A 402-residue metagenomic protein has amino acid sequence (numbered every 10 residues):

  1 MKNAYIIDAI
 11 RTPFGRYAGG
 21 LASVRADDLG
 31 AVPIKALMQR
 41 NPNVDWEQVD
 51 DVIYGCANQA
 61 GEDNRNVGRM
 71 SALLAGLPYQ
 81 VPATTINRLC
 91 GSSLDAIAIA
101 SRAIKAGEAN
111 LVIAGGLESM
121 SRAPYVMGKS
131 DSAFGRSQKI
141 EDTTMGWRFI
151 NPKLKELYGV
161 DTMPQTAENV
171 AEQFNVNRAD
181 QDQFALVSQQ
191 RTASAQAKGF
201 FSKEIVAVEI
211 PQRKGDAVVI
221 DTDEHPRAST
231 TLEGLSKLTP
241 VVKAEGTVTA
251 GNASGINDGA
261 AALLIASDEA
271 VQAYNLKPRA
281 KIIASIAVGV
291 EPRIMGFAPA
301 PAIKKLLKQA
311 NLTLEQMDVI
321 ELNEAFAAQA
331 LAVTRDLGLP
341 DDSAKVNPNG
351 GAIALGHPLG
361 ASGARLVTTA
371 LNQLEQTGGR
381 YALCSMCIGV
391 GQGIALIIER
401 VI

Functional and structural regions predicted by a protein language model:
M1-S71, A75, P82, T166-R178 (+5 more regions): Conserved active-site "lid/cap" helical segment
M1-V24, M145, T230-F297, P301 (+5 more regions): Condensing-enzyme catalytic core mediating Claisen C-C bond formation in acyl metabolism
R11-T12, S23, D27-V32, N43 (+3 more regions): N-terminal extracellular/periplasmic Venus flytrap/periplasmic-binding protein-like
V24, C56-V112, T144-W147, L157-T162 (+4 more regions): Conserved catalytic cysteine-centered active-site region of acyl-thioester-dependent Claisen-condensing enzymes
W46-G55, P82-N87, V112-G116, D180-V187 (+5 more regions): Beta-strand segments within the central parallel beta-sheet cores of soluble alpha/beta enzyme folds
L111-N169: Flexible glycine-/small-residue-enriched beta->alpha junction loops that bind anionic phosphate/pyrophosphate groups
E168, F201-E204, Q212, I283-A354: Active-site pocket-lining segment
